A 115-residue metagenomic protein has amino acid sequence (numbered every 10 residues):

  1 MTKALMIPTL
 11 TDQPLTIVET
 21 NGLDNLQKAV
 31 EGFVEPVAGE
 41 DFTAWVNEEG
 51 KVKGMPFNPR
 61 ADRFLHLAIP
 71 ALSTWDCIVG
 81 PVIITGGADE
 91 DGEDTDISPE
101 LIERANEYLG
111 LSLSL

Functional and structural regions predicted by a protein language model:
M1-L115: Domain-length accessory/inserted modules outside core catalytic folds
